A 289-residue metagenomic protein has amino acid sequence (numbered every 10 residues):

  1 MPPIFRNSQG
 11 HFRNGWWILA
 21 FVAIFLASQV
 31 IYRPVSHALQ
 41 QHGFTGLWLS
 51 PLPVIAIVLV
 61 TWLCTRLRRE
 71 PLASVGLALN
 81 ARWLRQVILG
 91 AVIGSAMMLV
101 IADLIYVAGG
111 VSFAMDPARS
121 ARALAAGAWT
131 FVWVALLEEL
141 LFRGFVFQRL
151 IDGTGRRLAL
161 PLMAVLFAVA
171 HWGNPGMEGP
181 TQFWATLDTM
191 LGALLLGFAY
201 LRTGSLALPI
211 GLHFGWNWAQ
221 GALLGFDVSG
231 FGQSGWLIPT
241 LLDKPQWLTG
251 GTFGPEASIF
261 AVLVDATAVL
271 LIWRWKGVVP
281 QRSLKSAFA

Functional and structural regions predicted by a protein language model:
M1-L72, G76-L79, W83, Q220-A289: N-terminal, membrane-interfacial amphipathic/helix-forming hydrophobic leader that caps and precedes the first
F5, P34-L49, E70-L140, F147-G153 (+1 more regions): Juxtamembrane helix-loop-helix connectors linking adjacent transmembrane helices in multi-pass membrane enzymes
G15-L19, L47, P51, V87-V92 (+5 more regions): Hydrophobic alpha-helical transmembrane segments
I24-I31, S95-L99, D103-L104, A164-N174 (+1 more regions): Aromatic-anchored segments of alpha-helical transmembrane domains
M98-L99, F131, A135, R156-W172 (+1 more regions): Small-polar-interrupted transmembrane alpha-helices in polytopic inner-membrane proteins
G110-P117, G173-T181: Membrane-interface helix caps and helix-loop-helix hairpins in membrane proteins
L137-L162, P175, F198-S205: Membrane-interface helix/loop boundary segments of multi-pass membrane proteins
T181-Q246: Functionally important transmembrane alpha-helices
